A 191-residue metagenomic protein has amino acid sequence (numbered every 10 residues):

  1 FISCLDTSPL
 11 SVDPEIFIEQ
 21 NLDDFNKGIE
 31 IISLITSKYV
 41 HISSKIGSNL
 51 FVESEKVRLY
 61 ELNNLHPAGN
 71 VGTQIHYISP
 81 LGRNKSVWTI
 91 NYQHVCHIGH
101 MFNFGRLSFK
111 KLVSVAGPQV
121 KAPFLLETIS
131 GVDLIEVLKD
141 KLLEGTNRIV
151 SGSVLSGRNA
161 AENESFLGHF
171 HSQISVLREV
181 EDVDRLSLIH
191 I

Functional and structural regions predicted by a protein language model:
F1-E136, D140-I189: Buried, small/hydrophobic-residue-enriched core segments of structured protein domains
